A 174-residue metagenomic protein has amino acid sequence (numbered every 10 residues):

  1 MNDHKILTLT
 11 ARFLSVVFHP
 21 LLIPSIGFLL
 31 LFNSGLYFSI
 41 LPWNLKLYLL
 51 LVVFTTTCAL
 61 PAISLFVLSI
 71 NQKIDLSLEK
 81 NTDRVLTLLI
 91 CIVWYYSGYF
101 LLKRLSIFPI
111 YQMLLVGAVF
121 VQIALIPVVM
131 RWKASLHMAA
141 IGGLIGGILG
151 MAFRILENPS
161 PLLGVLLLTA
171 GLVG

Functional and structural regions predicted by a protein language model:
M1-A11: Short, Lys/Arg-rich, polar N-terminal cytosolic tail immediately upstream of the first transmembrane signal-anchor
L14-G35: The first (N-terminal) embedded transmembrane alpha-helix
S15-H19, D83-C91, M130-L144: Membrane-interface loop-to-helix entry segments
F28-L49, G98-M113, L149-L162: Helix-coil boundary and interhelical linker segments in multi-pass alpha-helical membrane proteins
N33, L65-L68, L167-G174: Transmembrane alpha-helical segments of integral membrane proteins
L36-R104: Selected alpha-helical membrane-embedding segments in polytopic membrane proteins
R84-M130: Hydrophobic, well-structured mid-protein blocks that either form specific transmembrane helices
Y111-G174: Membrane-embedded catalytic cores of phosphoryl/pyrophosphoryl-handling enzymes
